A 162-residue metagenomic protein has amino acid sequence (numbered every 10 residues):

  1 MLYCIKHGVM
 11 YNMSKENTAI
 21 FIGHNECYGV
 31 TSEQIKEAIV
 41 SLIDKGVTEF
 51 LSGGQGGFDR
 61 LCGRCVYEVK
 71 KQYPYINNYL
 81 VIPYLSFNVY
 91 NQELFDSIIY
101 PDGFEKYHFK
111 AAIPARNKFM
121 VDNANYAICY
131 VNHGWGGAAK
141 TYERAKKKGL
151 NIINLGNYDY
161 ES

Functional and structural regions predicted by a protein language model:
H7: Cationic, low-complexity basic patches in intrinsically disordered or flexible, solvent-exposed regions
M13-N17, G23-E161: Acidic/glycine-enriched connector segments
